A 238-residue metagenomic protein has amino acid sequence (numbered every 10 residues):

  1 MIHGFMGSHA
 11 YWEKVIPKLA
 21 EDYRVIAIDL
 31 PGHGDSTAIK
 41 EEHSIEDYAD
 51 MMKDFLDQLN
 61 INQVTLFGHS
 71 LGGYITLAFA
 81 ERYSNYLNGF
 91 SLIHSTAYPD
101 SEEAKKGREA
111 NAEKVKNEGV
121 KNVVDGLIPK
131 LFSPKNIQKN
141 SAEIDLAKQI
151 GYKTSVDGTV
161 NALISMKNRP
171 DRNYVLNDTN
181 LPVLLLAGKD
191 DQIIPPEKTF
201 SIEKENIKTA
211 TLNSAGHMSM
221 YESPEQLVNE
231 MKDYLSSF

Functional and structural regions predicted by a protein language model:
I2-G4, A187: The conserved beta1-alpha1 loop
G4-S8, S70: Active-site glycine-rich loops that stabilize anionic/oxyanionic intermediates across multiple enzyme folds
M6, L30-G34, A97, G216-S219: Alpha/beta-hydrolase active-site loop signature
E13-F67, R82, Q226-K232: Active-site loop/oxyanion-hole signature of alpha/beta-hydrolase fold enzymes
I61-S101: Conserved hydrolase catalytic core segment
D100-K106, N117-D178: Conserved alpha/beta-hydrolase catalytic His-Asp/Glu region
D178-A215, Y221: Conserved loop-alpha-helix segment in the C-terminal half of the alpha/beta-hydrolase fold that carries the catalytic
E205, Y221-L235: Post-His helix in hydrolase/transferase enzymes
